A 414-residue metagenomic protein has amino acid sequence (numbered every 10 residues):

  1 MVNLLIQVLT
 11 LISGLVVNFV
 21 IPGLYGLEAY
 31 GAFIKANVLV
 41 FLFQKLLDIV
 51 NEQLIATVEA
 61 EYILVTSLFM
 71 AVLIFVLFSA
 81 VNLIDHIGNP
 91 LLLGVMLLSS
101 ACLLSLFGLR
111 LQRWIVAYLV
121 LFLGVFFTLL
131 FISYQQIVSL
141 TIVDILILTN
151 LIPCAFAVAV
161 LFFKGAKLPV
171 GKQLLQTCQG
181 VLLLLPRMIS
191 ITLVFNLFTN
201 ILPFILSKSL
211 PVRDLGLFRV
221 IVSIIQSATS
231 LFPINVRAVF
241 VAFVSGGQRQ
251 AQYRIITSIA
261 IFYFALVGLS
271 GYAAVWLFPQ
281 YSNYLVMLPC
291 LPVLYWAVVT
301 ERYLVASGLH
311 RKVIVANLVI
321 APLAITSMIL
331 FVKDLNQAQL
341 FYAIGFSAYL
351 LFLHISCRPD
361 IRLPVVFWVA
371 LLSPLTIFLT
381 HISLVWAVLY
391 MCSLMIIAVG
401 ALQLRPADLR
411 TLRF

Functional and structural regions predicted by a protein language model:
V2-T10, G14, V125, I142-G165 (+2 more regions): Transmembrane helical elements of multi-pass membrane transporters/channels
G14-L15, L47-D48, Q53, T66-P90 (+5 more regions): Alpha-helical transmembrane segments of multi-pass membrane transport and lipid-handling proteins
Y30-V38, V212-S223, Y284: Small-residue hotspots at the loop-to-helix junctions and early N-terminal turns of transmembrane alpha-helices
N37, S67-S99, V143-K164, V222 (+3 more regions): Short alpha-helical transmembrane segments in multi-pass integral membrane proteins
V40-E61, I221, I225-T257, V305-A306: Helix-loop junctions and terminal segments of transmembrane helices in multi-pass membrane transport/translocation
N51-V58, L98-V120, L291-L318, C357: Membrane-interface junctions at transmembrane-helix termini in multi-pass inner-membrane proteins
S67-P186, V293, V319: Hydrophobic transmembrane helix module of multi-pass membrane transport proteins
V76, A80-I84, A155, I320 (+5 more regions): Transmembrane alpha-helical segments of multi-pass transport proteins
